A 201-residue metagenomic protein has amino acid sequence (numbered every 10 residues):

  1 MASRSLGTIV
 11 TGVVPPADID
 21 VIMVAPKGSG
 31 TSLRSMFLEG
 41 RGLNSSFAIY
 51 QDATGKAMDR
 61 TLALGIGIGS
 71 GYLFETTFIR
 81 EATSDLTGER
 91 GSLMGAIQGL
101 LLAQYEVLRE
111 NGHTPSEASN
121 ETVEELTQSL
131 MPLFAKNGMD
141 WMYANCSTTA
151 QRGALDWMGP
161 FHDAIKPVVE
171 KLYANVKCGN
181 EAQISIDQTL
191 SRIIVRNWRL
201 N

Functional and structural regions predicted by a protein language model:
A2-R90: Rossmann-fold dinucleotide-binding core
G55, Q98, V123-T127: Generic structural signal for well-ordered, non-transmembrane alpha-helical segments in soluble/cytosolic regions
D85-L86, L93-L101, E110, T114-A118: A contiguous, surface-oriented mixed alpha/beta subdomain in the mid-to-C-terminal portion of proteins that forms
E89-S92, M139: RNase H-like (RuvC/DEDD) metal-dependent nuclease/polynucleotide-processing core
E110-N201: NAD(P)-dependent Rossmann-like dehydrogenase/reductase catalytic/cofactor-binding core
